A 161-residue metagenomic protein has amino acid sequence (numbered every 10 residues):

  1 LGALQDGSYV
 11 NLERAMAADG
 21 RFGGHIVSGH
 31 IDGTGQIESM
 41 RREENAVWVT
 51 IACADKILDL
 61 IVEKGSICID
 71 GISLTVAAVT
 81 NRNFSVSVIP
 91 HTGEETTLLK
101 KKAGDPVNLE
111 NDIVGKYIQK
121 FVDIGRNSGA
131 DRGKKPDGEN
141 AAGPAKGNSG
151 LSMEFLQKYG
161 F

Functional and structural regions predicted by a protein language model:
L1-F161: Conserved loop->alpha-helix
